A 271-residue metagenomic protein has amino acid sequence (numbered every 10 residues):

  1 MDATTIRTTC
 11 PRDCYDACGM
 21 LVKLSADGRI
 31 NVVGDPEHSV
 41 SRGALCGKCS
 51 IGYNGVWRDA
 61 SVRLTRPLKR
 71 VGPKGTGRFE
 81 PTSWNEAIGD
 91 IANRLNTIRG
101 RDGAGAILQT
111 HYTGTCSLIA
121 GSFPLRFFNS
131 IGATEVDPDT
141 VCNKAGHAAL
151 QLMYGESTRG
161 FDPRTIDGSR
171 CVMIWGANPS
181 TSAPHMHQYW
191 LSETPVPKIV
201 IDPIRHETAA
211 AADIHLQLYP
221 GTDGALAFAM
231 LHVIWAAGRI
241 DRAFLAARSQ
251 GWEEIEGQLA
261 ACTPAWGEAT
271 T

Functional and structural regions predicted by a protein language model:
M1-R239, G251, I255, A261: N-terminal export/assembly segments and adjacent metallocofactor-ligating motifs of anaerobic energy-metabolism
A243-F244: Short, solvent-exposed loop/beta-turn-alpha elements that line the ligand-binding surface or hinge of extracytoplasmic
A247: Metal-dependent DNA phosphodiester-chemistry modules and their immediately adjacent helices/loops in DNA-processing
I255-T271: Short, intrinsically disordered, charge-balanced linker/junction segments flanking boundaries in proteins
